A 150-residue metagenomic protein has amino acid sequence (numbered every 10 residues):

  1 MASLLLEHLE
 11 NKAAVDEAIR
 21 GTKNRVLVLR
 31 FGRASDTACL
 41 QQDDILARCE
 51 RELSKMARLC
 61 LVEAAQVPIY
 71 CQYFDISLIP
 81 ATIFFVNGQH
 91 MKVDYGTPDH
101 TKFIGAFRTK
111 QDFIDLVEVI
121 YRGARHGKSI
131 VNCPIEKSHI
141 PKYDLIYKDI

Functional and structural regions predicted by a protein language model:
M1-L5, I130-I150: Intrinsic disorder/low-complexity signal
S3-L6, E52, V119-R122, H126: Intrinsically disordered, low-complexity, Ser/Thr/Glu/Asp/Lys/Arg-enriched terminal regions and linkers of eukaryotic
L6-N11, L29-R33, L40-D43, A47-I69 (+1 more regions): Thiol-based oxidoreductase modules, predominantly thioredoxin-like and allied folds used for disulfide exchange
H8-V26: A short beta-strand-turn-helix
D16, P68-C71: Short hydrophobic/charged patches on amphipathic alpha-helices used for structural packing and interfaces
G21, V28-F31, T37-Q41, M91-V93: A structural signal for the main folded, soluble domain(s) of proteins
G32-D36, I45, C60-V67, G96-K102 (+1 more regions): Short amphipathic alpha-helical segments embedded in low-complexity Lys/Glu-rich regions
S77-I79, F84-S138: Non-catalytic, surface beta->alpha helical segment in thiol-disulfide oxidoreductase systems
